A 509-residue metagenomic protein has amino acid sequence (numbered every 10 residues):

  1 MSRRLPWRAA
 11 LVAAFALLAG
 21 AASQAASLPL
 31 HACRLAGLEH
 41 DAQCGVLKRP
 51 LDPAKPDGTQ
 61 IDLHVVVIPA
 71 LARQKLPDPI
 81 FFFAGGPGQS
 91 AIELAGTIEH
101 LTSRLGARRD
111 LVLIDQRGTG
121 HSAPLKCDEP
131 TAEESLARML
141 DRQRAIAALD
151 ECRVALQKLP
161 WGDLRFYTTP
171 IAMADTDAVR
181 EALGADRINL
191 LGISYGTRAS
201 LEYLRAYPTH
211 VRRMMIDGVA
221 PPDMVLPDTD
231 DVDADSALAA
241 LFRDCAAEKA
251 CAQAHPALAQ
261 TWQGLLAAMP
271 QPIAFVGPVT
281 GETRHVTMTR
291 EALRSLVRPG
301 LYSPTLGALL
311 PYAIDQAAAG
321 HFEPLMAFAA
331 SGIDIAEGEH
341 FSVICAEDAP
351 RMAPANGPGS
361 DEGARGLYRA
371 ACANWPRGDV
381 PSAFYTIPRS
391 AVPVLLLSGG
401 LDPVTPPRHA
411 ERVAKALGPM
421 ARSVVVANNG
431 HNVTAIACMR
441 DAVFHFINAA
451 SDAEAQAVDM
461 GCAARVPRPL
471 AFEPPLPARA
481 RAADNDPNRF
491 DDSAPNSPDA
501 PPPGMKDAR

Functional and structural regions predicted by a protein language model:
M1-L11: Bacterial N-terminal signal peptides that target proteins for export
A10-G20: Bacterial N-terminal signal peptides
A21-A25: Sec/Tat signal peptide C-region and signal peptidase I cleavage site
A26-E291, S342-I344, D348-R509: Gly/Pro-rich cap/lid or specificity-loop segments adjacent to the active site
A240-D244, A292-V297, L309-Y312: A general alpha-helix detector
V276-L296, L301-L306, S331-G338: Structural motif
L306-L310, L325: Solenoid-repeat scaffolds in large eukaryotic assemblies
I314-R351: Long, low-complexity segments enriched in small/aliphatic residues
